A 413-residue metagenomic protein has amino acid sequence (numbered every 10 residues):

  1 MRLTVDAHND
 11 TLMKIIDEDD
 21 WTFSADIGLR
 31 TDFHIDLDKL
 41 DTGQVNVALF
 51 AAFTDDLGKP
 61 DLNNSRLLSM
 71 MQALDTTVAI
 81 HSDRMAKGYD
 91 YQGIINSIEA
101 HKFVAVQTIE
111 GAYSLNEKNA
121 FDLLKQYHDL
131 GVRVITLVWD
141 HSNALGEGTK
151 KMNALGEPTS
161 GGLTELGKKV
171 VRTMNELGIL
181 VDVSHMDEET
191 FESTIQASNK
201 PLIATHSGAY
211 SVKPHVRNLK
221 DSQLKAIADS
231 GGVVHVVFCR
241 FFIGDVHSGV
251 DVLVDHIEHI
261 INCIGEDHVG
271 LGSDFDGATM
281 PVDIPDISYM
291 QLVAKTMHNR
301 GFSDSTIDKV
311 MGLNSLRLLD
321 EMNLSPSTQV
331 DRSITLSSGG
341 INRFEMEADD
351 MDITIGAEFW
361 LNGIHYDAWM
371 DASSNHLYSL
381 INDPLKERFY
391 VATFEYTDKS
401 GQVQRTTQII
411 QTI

Functional and structural regions predicted by a protein language model:
M1-E157, P214-L271, F275-S327: N-terminal hydrophobic targeting/anchoring segments and the immediately downstream early-domain regions of hydrolases
L137, A144-E147, A154-L224, H235-R240: Active-site core of metal-dependent hydrolases
L324-R343, D349: Short, compositionally biased P/S/T/A/G/V-rich stretches that sit at domain boundaries
F359-L361: Conserved aromatic beta-strand anchor motif in extracellular beta-sandwich/beta-rich domains
S373-S379: Aromatic sugar-binding surface patches on proteins that engage polysaccharides or sugar-phosphate polymers
I381-R388: Surface-exposed, short loops/turns at beta-strand junctions within beta-sandwich domains
F394-Y396: Conserved structural position at the C-terminal beta-strand of extracellular beta-sandwich adhesion modules
Q404-Q411: Edge beta-strands of extracellular beta-sandwich domains
